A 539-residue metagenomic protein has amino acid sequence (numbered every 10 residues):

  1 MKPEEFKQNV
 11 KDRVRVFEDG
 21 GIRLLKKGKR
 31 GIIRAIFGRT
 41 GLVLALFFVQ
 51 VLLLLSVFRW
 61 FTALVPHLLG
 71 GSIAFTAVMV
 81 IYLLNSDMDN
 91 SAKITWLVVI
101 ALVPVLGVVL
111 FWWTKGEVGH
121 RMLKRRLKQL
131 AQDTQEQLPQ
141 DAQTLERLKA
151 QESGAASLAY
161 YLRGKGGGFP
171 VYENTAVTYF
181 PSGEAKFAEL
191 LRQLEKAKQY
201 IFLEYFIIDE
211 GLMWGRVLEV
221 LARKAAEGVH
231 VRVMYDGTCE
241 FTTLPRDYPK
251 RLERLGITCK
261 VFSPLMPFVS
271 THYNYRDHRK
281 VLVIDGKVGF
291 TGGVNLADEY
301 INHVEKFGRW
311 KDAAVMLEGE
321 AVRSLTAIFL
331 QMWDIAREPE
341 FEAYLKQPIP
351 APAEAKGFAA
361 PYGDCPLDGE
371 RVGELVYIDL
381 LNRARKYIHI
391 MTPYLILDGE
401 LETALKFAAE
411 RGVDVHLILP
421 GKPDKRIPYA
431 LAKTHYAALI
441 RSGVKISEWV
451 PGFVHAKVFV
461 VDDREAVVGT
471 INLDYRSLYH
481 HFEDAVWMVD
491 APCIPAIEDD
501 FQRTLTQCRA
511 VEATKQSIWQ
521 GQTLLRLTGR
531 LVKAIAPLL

Functional and structural regions predicted by a protein language model:
M1-L375, D379, R383, P423 (+6 more regions): N-terminal localization/anchoring segments of enzymes in phospholipid and broader phosphate metabolism
F206, P393-Y394, P428: Glycine- and other small-residue-rich loops at beta-strand/loop junctions that grip anionic moieties
M391-T392, W449, V468-G469: Thr-Gly-centered strand-to-loop micro-motif
Y394-H416, P420, K425: Helical hairpin unit composed of two closely spaced alpha helices linked by a short loop
T403, Y429-K433: Short glycine/threonine-rich loop-to-helix capping motif typified by GTGT followed within a few residues by an Asp-Pro
K457: Catalytic-core elements of nucleic-acid end-processing and repair enzymes
